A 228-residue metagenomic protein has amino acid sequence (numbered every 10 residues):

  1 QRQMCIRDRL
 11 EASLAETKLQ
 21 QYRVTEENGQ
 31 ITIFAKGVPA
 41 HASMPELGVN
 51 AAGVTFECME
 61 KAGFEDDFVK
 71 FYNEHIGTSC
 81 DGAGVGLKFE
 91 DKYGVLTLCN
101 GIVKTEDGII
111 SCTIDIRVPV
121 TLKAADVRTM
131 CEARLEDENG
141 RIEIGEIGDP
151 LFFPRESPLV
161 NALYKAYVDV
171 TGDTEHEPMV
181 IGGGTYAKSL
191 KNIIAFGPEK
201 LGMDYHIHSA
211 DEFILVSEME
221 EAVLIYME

Functional and structural regions predicted by a protein language model:
R2-I6: Short, small-residue-biased leader/transition segments that mark boundaries at the very start of proteins
R7-K18, E46-A51, E60-K61, D126-L135: Short amphipathic alpha-helices in soluble, non-transmembrane regions that often serve as interface/regulatory elements
L14-N28, F64-T78, G82, E90 (+2 more regions): Flexible, glycine/charged-enriched surface loops at secondary-structure junctions
E26-V38: Self-splicing inteins and homing endonuclease
G37, A42-E74: A conserved active-site cap/scaffold subdomain adjacent to cofactor or substrate pockets
T78-T105: A structural supersecondary motif
T105, I110-G183: Substrate-recognition/cap regions that form aromatic- and gly/pro-loop-enriched pockets for small-molecule ligands
E106, Y164-E228: Zn-dependent metallopeptidase/amidohydrolase metal-coordination segment
